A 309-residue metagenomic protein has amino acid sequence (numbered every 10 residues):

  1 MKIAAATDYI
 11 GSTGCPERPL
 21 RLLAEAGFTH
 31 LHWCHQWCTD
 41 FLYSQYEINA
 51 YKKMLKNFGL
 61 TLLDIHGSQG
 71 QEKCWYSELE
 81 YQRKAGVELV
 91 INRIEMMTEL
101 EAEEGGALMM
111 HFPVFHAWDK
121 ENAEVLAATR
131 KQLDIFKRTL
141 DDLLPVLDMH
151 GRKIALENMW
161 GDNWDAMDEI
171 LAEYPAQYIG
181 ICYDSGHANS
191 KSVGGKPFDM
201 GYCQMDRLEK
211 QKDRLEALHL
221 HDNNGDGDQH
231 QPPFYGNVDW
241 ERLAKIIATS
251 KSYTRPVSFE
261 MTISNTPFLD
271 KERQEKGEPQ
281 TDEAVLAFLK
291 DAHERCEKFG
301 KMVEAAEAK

Functional and structural regions predicted by a protein language model:
M1-C15, Q45-Y51: N-terminal-biased segments
M1-K2, T13-G27, K84, A102 (+3 more regions): Histidine-acidic metal/acid-base catalytic patches
I3-T7, L31-W33, L62-G67, G105-M110 (+4 more regions): Hydrophobic faces of well-ordered beta-strands that scaffold small-molecule active sites in alpha/beta enzyme cores
Y9-G11, H35-W37, Q69-Q71, F112-H116 (+4 more regions): Active-site-proximal loop/turn and secondary-structure-junction residues that shape catalytic pockets, frequently
E17, M54-N57, W75-G180, P279 (+2 more regions): Active-site acidic/histidine proton-transfer and metal-coordination neighborhood in alpha/beta enzyme cores
H32-K56, F112-F115: Glycine-rich, proline-tolerant flexible connector loops at the mouths of alpha/beta enzymes
W37, Q71-S77, H116-E121, L126 (+3 more regions): A short acidic, helix-capping loop that chelates divalent metal ions and anchors anionic groups
I48-Q69, I135-L147, W240-K245: Alpha-helix-loop-beta-strand connector modules within alpha/beta enzyme cores
